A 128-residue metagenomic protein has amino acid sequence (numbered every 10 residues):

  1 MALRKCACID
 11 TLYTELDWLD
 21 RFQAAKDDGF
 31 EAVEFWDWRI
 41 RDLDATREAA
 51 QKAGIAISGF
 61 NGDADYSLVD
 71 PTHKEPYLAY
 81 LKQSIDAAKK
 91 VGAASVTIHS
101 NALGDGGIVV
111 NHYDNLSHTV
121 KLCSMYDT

Functional and structural regions predicted by a protein language model:
M1-A2, D20-D27, R41-N61, K82-A93 (+1 more regions): Acidic (Asp/Glu)-rich catalytic clusters
A2-T11, R41, V109-L116: Short secondary-structure boundary segments
L3-I9, V33-F35, I55-G62, V96-I98: Hydrophobic faces of well-ordered beta-strands that scaffold small-molecule active sites in alpha/beta enzyme cores
L3-K5, A25-G29, Y66-S67, K74: Generic signal for short, ordered secondary-structure residues within or immediately flanking folded domains
C8-Q23: Short, composition-biased local secondary-structure segments
L12-L16, A32-A45, Y66-P71, G104-I108: Acidic-and-aromatic substrate-binding clefts and catalytic sites of carbohydrate-active enzymes
D17-D20, A45, P76, N111: An acidic, carboxylate-rich microenvironment
Q51, S67-T128: Active-site acidic/histidine proton-transfer and metal-coordination neighborhood in alpha/beta enzyme cores
